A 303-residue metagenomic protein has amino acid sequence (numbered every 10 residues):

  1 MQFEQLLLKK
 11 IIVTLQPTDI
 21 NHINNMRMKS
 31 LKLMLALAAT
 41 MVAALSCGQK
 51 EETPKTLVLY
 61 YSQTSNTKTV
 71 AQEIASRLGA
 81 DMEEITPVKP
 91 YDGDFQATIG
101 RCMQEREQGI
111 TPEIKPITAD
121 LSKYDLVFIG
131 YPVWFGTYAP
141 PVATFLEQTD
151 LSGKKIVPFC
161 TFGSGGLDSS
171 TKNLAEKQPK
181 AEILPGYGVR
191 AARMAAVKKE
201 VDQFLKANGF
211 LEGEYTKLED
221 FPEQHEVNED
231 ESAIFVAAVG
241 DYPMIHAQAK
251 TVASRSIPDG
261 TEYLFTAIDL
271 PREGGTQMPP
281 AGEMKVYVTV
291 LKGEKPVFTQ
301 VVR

Functional and structural regions predicted by a protein language model:
Q5-R27: Short, Lys/Arg-enriched N-terminal segments with co-localized hydrophobic residues within the first ~10-30 amino acids
N25-L35: Bacterial N-terminal signal peptides that target proteins for export
L45-S46: C-terminal motif of bacterial Sec signal peptides marking the signal peptidase cleavage site
Q49-I129, G136-Y138, A143, E147 (+3 more regions): N-terminal beta1-alpha1-beta2 submodule of the flavodoxin-like/Rossmannoid cofactor-binding fold
K50, G186-P222: Glycine-rich phosphate/pyrophosphate-binding loop and the adjoining helix
E147-G153, K177-Q178: Short, conserved loop/helix-junction motifs that constitute active-site signature segments in enzyme catalytic cores
V157-M194: Short, glycine-/small-residue-rich phosphate/pyrophosphate-handling segment
A207-R303: N- and C-terminal low-complexity/disordered segments
